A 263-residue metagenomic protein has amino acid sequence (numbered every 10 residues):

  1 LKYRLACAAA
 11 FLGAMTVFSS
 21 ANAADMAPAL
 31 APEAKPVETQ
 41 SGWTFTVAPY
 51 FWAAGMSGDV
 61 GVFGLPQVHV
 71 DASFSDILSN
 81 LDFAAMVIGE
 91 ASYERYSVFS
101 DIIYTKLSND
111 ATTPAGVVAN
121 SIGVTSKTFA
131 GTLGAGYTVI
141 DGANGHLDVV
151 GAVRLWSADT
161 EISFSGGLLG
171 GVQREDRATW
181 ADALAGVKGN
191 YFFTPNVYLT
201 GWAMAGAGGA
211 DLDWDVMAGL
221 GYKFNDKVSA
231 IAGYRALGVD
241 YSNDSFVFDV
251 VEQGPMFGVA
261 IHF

Functional and structural regions predicted by a protein language model:
A8-T16: Bacterial N-terminal signal peptides
N22-Y104, F192, H262: Short glycine/proline- and aromatic-enriched beta-strand/turn motifs that initiate or cap beta-hairpins
V47-P49, V87-Y93, L133-Y137, G151-V153 (+4 more regions): Residues on the lipid-exposed face of transmembrane beta-strands in outer-membrane beta-barrel proteins
M56-D82, I102-F129, W156-W180, G208 (+1 more regions): Extracellular/periplasm-exposed beta-strand and loop segments of Gram-negative cell-envelope proteins, dominated by
S79, A143, A181, M204-D215: Solvent-exposed loop/turn segments connecting transmembrane beta-strands in outer-membrane beta-barrel proteins
R95-S100, G142-N144, P195-L199, K227-A230: Repeated loop/turn-to-beta-strand initiation elements of outer-membrane beta-barrel proteins
V197-D211, A236-L237: Transmembrane beta-strand segments that form the barrel wall of outer-membrane beta-barrel proteins
D215-F263: Predominantly the C-terminal beta-signal and adjacent terminal strand-loop region of outer-membrane beta-barrel
